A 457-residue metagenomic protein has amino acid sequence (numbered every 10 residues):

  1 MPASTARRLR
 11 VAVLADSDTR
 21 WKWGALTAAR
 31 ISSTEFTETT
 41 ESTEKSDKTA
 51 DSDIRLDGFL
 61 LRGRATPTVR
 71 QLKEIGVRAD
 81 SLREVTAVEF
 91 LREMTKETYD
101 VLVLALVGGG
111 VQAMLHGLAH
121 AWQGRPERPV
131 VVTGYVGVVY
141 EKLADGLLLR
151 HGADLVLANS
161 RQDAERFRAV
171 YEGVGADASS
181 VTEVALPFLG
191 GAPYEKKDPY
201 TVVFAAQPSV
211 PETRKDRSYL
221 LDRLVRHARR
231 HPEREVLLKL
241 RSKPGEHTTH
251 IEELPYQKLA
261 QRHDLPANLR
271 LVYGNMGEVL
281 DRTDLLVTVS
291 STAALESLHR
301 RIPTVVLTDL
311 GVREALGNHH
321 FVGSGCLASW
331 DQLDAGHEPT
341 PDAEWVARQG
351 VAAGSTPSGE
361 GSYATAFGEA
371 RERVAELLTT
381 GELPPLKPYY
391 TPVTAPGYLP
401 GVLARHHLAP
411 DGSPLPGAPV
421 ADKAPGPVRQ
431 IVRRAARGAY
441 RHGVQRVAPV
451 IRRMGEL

Functional and structural regions predicted by a protein language model:
P2-V11, D53, Y194-V202, L457: A short, charged/proline- and glycine-enriched loop that marks the coil->beta-strand transition at the N-terminal
L9-T34, D47-K48, S52-D57, L61-D177: Active-site and donor-binding regions of nucleotide-sugar-utilizing enzymes
W23, L189-Y256: Conserved catalytic-core segment of nucleotide-activated headgroup transferases in glycan assembly
E84-A87, R270-E278: Conserved active-site histidine-acidic residue motif and adjacent donor-binding/catalytic loop of glycosyltransferases
G152-R217: A nucleotide-sugar donor-handling region in carbohydrate enzymes
E252-G274: Nucleotide-activated donor-binding/catalytic signature segment of Leloir-type glycosyltransferases, i.e., the conserved
Y273-L316: A donor-sugar binding/catalytic signature common to diverse glycosyltransferases and related nucleotide-sugar
D334-L457: C-terminal amphipathic helix plus adjacent low-complexity, charged tail appended to glycosyltransferase catalytic
